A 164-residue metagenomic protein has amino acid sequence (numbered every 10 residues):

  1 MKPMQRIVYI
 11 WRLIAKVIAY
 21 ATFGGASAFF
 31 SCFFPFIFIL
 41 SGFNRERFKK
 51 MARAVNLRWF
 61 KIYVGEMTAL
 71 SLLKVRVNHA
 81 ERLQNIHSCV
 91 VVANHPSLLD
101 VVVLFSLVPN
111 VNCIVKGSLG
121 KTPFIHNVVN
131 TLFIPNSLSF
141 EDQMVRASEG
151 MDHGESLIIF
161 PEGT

Functional and structural regions predicted by a protein language model:
K2-R76, F124: A transmembrane-helix-recognition feature enriched in membrane-embedded lipid enzymes and envelope glyco-/phospholipid
A69-T164: Soluble catalytic domains of membrane acyltransferases
